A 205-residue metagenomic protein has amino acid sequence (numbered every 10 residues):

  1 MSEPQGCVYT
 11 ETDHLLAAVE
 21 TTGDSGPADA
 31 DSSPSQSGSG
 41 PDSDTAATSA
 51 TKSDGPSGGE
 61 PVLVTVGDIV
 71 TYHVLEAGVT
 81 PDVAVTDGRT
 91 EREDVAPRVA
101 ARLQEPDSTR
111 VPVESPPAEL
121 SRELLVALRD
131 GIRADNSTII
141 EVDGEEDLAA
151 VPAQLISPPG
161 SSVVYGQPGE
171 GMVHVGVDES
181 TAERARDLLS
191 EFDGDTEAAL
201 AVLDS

Functional and structural regions predicted by a protein language model:
M1-P112: N-terminal, charge-rich interaction modules
S53-D54, H73-L75, R129, P152-L155 (+1 more regions): A generic local secondary-structure boundary/capping motif
P61-V64, P81-V85, R110-V111, S137-E141 (+2 more regions): Structural motif
T65-Y72, D143-A150, E170-G171: Gly/Ser/Thr-rich loops at beta-strand to alpha-helix junctions that form or flank small-molecule/cofactor-binding
V95-P116, V177-D193: Ligand-binding grooves and catalytic loops that recognize ribose/phosphate and carbohydrate rings, and esterified lipid
P97-V99, V126-L128, P152: Short, charged beta->alpha transition segments
R110-L148: Internal catalytic-core helix/loop-beta-alpha segment that presents or stabilizes conserved functional determinants
L148-S205: Internal alpha/beta core interface subdomains
